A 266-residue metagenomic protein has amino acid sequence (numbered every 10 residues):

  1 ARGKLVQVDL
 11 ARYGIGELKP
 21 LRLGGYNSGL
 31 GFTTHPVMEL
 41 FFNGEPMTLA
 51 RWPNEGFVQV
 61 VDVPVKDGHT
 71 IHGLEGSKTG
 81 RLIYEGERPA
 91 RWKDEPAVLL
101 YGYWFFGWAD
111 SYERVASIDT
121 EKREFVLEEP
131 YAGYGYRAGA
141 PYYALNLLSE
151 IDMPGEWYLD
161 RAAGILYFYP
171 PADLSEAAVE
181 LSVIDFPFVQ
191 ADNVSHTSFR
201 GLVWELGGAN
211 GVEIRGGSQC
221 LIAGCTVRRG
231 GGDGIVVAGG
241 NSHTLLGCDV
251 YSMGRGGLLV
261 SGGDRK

Functional and structural regions predicted by a protein language model:
A1-G216, L221, R228, G234-V236: Extracellular polysaccharide-degrading/modifying enzymes targeting complex plant/algal/animal polysaccharides
V236-K266: Hydrophobic, small-residue-rich alpha-helical packing segments that form membrane-like cores
